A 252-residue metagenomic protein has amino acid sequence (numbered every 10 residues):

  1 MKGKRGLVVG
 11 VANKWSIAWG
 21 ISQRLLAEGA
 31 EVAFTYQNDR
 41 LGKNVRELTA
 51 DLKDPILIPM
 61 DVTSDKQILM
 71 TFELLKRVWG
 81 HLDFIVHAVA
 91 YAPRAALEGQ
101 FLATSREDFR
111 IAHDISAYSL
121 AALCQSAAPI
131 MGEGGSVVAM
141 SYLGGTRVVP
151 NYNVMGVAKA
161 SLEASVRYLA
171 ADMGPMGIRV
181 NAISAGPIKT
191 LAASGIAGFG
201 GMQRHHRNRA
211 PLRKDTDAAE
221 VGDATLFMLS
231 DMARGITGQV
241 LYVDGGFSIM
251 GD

Functional and structural regions predicted by a protein language model:
M1-F34: Canonical Rossmann dinucleotide-binding motif of NAD(H)/NADP(H)-dependent dehydrogenases/reductases, specifically
G10-I17, A90-Q125, E133-P175, P187-K189 (+1 more regions): Catalytic loop of short-chain dehydrogenase/reductase
L26, G80, M131-E133, A171-M176 (+3 more regions): A short hydrophobic alpha-helix cap/turn motif
R46, P175, A185-A210, M250-D252: A glycine/serine/threonine-rich, flexible loop-to-helix segment that serves as the NAD(P) cofactor-binding "lid"
I58-L69, E73-V78, H87-R110, P129 (+2 more regions): Conserved mid-core segment of classical short-chain dehydrogenase/reductases
G174, R179, I236-G238: Short, small/polar-rich loop/turn modules that mediate ligand/substrate recognition or access, typified
A210-V221, M232: A conserved structural motif in NAD(P)-dependent oxidoreductases
L226, T237-D252: Short C-terminal tail/terminal secondary-structure segment of NAD(P)H-dependent dehydrogenase/reductase domains
